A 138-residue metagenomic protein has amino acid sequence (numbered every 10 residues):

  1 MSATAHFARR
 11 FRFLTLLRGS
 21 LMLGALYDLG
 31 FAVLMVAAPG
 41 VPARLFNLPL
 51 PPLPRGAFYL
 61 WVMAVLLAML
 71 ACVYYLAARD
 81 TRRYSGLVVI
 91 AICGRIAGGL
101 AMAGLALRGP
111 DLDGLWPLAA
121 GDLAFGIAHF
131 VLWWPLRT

Functional and structural regions predicted by a protein language model:
A3-L14, V36-L60: Interfacial loop at the N-terminal end of multi-pass membrane proteins
R10, C72-G86, A106-L107: Juxtamembrane helix-break-helix junctions at the cytosolic face of small multi-pass alpha-helical membrane proteins
R12-A25, Y84-V88: Interfacial segments of alpha-helical transmembrane regions
R18-L21, A25-D28, A64-L67, I92-R95 (+4 more regions): Residues within membrane-spanning alpha-helices of integral membrane proteins, especially the hydrophobic core/packing
L26-V36, P54-A78, I90-I96: Core segments of alpha-helical transmembrane spans in multipass integral membrane proteins
N47-R55, G86-I90, P110-G121: Non-cytosolic membrane-interface motifs at loop->transmembrane helix junctions
L100-P117, W134-P135: Membrane-helix boundary connector in multi-pass membrane proteins
A124-T138: Membrane-water interface at the C-terminal end of transmembrane alpha helices
